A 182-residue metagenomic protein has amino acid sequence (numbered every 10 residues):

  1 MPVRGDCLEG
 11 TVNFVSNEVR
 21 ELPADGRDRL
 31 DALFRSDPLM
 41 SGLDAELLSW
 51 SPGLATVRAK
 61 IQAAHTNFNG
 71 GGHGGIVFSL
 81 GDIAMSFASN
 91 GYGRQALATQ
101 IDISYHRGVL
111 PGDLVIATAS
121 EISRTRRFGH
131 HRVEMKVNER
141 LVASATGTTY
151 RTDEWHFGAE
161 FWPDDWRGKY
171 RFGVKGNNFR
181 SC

Functional and structural regions predicted by a protein language model:
P2-C182: Terminal targeting signals and extreme-terminal segments of soluble enzymes
